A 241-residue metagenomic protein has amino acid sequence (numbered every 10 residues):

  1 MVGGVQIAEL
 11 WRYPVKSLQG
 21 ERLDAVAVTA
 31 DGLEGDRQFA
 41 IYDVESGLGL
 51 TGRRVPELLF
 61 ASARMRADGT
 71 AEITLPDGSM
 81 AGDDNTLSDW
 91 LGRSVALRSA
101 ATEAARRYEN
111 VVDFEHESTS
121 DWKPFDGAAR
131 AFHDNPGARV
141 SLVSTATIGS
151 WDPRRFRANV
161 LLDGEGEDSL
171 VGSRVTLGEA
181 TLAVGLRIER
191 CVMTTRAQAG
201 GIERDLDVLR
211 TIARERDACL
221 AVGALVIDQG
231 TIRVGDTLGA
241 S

Functional and structural regions predicted by a protein language model:
M1-S241: Metal-cofactor-dependent catalytic cores
